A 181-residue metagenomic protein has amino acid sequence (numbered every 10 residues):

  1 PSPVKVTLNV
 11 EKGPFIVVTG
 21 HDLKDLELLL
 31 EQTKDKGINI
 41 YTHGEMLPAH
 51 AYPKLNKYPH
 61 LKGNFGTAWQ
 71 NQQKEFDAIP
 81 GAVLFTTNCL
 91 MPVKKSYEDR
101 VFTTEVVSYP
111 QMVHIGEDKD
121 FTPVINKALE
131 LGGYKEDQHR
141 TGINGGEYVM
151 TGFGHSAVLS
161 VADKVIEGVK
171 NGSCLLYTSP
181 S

Functional and structural regions predicted by a protein language model:
P1-K54, D77, K164-V169: Catalytic cofactor-binding cores of redox enzymes
L28-E31, A51-K57, N88, K94-D99: Short acidic, glycine/serine/threonine-rich loops at helix termini
N39-K54, N64-N71, Q111-I115: A generic structural motif
G63-T87: Phosphate/diphosphate-binding loops
A68-Q70, S160-V165: Glycine-rich, charged/polar anion/phosphate-binding loops that engage phosphate groups from diverse ligands
L90, K95-S160: Active-site cores of enzymes that catalyze phosphoryl transfer or operate on phosphate-rich substrates
C174-L175: Structured, hydrophobic secondary-structure cores that serve as assembly/anchoring elements
T178-S181: Conserved small/polar residues in nucleotide/adenosyl-binding loops
